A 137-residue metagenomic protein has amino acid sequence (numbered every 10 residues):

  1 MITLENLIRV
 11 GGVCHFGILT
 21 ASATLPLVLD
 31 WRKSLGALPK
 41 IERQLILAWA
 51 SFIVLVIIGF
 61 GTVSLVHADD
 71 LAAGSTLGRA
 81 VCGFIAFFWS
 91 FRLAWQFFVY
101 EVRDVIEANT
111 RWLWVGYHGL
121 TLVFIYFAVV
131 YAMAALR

Functional and structural regions predicted by a protein language model:
I2-I8, C14, I18-V56, V63-G74 (+1 more regions): Interfacial loop at the N-terminal end of multi-pass membrane proteins
T20, Y126-V129: A structural signal for well-ordered alpha-helices, especially hydrophobic packing surfaces of coiled-coils
A48, G83-I85, T110-F124: Individual transmembrane alpha-helices with interfacial aromatic-anchor signatures
V56-F60, V123-F127: Hydrophobic cores of alpha-helical transmembrane segments in multi-pass inner/ER membrane proteins, independent
H67-A94: Short alpha-helical packing/oligomerization segments
S90-V105: Transmembrane alpha-helical segments of integral membrane proteins
A128-R137: Juxtamembrane boundary at the C-terminal end of a transmembrane helix
